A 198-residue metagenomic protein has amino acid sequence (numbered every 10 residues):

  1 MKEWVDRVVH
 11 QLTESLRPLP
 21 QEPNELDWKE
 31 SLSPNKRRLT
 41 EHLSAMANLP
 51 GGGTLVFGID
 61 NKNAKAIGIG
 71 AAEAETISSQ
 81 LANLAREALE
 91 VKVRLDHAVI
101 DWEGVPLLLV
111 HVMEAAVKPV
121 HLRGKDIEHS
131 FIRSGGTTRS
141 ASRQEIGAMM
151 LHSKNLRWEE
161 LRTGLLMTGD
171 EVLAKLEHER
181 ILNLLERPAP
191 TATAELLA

Functional and structural regions predicted by a protein language model:
M1-A198: Conserved N-terminal catalytic/coupling substructures associated with nucleotide/phosphate chemistry
